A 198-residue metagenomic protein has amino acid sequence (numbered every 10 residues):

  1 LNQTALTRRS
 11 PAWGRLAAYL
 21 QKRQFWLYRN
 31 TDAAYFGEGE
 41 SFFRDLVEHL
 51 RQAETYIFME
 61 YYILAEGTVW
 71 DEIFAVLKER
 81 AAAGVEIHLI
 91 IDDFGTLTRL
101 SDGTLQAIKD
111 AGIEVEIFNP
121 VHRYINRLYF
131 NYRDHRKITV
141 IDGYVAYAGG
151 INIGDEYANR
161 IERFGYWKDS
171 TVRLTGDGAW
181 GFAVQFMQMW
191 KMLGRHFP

Functional and structural regions predicted by a protein language model:
L1-P198: N-terminal localization/anchoring segments of enzymes in phospholipid and broader phosphate metabolism
